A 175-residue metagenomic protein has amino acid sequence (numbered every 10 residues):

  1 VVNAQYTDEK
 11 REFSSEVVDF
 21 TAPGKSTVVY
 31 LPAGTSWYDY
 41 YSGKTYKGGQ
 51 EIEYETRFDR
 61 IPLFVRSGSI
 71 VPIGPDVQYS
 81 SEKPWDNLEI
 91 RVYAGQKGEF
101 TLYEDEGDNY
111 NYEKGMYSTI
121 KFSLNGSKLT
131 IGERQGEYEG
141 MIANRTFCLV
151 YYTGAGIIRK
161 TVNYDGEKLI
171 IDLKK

Functional and structural regions predicted by a protein language model:
V1-G132, E137-A155, D165-G166: Catalytic core of carbohydrate-active enzymes
G156-K175: Intrinsically disordered, low-complexity linkers and stems that provide flexible hinges in membrane-associated
